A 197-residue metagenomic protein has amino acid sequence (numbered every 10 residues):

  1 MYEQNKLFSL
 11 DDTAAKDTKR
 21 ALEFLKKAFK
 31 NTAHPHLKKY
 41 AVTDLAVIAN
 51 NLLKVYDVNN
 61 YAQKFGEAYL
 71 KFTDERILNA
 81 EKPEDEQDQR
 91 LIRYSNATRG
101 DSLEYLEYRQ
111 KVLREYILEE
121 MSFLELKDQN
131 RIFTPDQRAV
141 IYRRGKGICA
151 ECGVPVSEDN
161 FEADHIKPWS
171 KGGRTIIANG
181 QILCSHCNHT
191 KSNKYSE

Functional and structural regions predicted by a protein language model:
M1-F161, W169-E197: Flexible coil/loop and intrinsically disordered segments
